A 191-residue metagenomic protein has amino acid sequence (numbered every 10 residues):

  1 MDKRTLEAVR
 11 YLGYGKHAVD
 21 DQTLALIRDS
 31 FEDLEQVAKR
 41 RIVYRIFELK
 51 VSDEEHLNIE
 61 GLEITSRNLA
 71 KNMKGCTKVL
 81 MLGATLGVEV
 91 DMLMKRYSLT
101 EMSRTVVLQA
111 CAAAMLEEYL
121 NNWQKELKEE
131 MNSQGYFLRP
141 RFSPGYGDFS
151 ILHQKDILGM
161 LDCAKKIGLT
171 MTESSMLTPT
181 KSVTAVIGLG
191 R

Functional and structural regions predicted by a protein language model:
M1-L108: Active-site helix-to-loop segments that bind/position phosphate- or nucleotide-bearing substrates and donors across
L26, S30-D33, Y119, L127 (+1 more regions): General structural feature for long, well-ordered alpha-helical segments within catalytic domains of soluble enzymes
R40-F47, L127-F142: Flexible, glycine/charged-enriched surface loops at secondary-structure junctions
L86, Q134-R191: Short terminal or interdomain "cap/linker" segment that borders an active site or interface and mediates
V90-M92, M115, D148-I151: Short, well-ordered, mixed-charge alpha-helical segments that flank or form enzyme active sites
S103, V107-K125: Compact, glycine/acidic-enriched structural inserts
